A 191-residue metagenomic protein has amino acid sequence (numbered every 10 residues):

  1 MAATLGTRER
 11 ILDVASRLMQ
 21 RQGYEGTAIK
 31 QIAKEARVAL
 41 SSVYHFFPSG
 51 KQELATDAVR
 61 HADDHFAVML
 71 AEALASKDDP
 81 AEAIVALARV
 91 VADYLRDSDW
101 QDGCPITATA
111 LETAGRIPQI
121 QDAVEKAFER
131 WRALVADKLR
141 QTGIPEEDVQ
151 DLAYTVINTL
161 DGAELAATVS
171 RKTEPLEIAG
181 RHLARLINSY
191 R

Functional and structural regions predicted by a protein language model:
M1-G6: N-terminal intrinsically disordered/low-complexity leader segments
R10, V14-D57: Helix-turn-helix
E25, A71, G143-Q150: Short, charged helix-capping/linker segments at alpha-helix termini
D64-A67, V85, R116-T142, D151-Y154 (+1 more regions): Amphipathic alpha-helical packing segments from all-alpha helical-bundle domains
A71-Q101, L152-V156: Hydrophobic alpha-helical connector segments
E72-L74, A92-R96, I106-G115, K138: Helix-loop "lid/cap" segments that line or gate small-molecule binding pockets
Y94-D97, D137, I157-E174, L186-R191: Amphipathic C-terminal alpha-helical segment
